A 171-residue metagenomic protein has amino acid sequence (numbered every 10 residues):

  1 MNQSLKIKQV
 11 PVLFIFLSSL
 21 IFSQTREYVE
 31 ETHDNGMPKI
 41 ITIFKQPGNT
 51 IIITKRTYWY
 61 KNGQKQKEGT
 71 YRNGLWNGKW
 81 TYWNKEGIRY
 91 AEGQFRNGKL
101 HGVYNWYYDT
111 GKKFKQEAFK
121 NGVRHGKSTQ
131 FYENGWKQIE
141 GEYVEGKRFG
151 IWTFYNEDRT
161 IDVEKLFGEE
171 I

Functional and structural regions predicted by a protein language model:
N2, I21-N84, I88-R96, L100-Y107 (+5 more regions): Periodic aromatic/glycine/histidine/acidic cluster detector with a strong bias toward beta-strand repeat architectures
N2-P11: Bacterial N-terminal signal peptides that target proteins for export
F14-I15: Compositionally biased, low-complexity segments
